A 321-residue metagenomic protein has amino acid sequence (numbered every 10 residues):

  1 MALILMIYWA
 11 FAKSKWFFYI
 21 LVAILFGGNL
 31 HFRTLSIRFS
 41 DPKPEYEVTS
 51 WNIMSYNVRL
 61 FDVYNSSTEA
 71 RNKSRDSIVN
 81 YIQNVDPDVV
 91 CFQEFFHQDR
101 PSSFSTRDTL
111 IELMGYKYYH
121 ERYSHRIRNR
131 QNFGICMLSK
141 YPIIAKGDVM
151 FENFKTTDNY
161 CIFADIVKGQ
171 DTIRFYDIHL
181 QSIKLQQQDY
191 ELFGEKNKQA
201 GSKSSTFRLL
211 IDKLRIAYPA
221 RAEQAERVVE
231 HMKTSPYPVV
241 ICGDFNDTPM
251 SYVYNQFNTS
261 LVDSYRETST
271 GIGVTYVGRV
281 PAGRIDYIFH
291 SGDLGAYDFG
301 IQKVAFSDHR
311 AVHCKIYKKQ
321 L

Functional and structural regions predicted by a protein language model:
M1-Y8, F18-Y19, P219-V240, F245-L321: Metal-dependent phosphoester-hydrolase catalytic domains
A2-P42: Transmembrane alpha-helices and immediately adjacent membrane-cytoplasm interface residues in multi-pass integral
T34-A164: Membrane-embedded segments
E45-M54, Q131, I135, K140-A145 (+3 more regions): Beta-strand-turn-beta hairpins that frame and shape the catalytic cleft of phosphate-ester-processing enzymes
N52-V58, S77-S103, A164, F175-H179 (+5 more regions): Active-site beta-strand/loop signature of hydrolases that rely on acidic residues for catalysis
S55-K73, F96-D99, K184-A217: Acidic/histidine-rich helix-loop elements that form or flank divalent-metal/phosphate-binding sites at the catalytic
V58-F61, H97, R126, Y141-I143 (+5 more regions): Short, solvent-exposed loop/turn segments at secondary-structure junctions
M150-K155, L180-S182, K303-A305: Short, solvent-exposed aromatic-acidic interface loops
